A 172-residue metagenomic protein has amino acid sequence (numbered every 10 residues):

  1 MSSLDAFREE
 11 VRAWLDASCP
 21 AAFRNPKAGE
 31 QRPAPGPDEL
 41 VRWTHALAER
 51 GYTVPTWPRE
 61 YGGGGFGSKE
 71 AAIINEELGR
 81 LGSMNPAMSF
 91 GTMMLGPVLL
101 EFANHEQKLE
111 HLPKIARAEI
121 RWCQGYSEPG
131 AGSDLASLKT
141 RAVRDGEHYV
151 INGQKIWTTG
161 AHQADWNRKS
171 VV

Functional and structural regions predicted by a protein language model:
M1-S89, E106, E110-R117: Amphipathic, small/basic residue-rich leader segments at the start of a protein or domain
L47-G51, M94-L95, V143-R144: Short hydrophobic "helix-edge" motifs at membrane interfaces and signal-peptide entry regions
G63-G64, S83, E106-K169: Glycine-rich, Trp-frequent "lid" loop and neighboring beta-strands that shape and gate the flavin cofactor pocket
G67-E70, V98, A136: Short secondary-structure transition/capping segments
E70, F90-M94, Q163-D165: Catalytic-loop motifs flanking and including active-site residues across diverse enzymes
N75, G96-L99, L112, R168: Conserved protein kinase catalytic domain
A87-E106, G132: N-terminal glycine-rich flavin-associated loop
